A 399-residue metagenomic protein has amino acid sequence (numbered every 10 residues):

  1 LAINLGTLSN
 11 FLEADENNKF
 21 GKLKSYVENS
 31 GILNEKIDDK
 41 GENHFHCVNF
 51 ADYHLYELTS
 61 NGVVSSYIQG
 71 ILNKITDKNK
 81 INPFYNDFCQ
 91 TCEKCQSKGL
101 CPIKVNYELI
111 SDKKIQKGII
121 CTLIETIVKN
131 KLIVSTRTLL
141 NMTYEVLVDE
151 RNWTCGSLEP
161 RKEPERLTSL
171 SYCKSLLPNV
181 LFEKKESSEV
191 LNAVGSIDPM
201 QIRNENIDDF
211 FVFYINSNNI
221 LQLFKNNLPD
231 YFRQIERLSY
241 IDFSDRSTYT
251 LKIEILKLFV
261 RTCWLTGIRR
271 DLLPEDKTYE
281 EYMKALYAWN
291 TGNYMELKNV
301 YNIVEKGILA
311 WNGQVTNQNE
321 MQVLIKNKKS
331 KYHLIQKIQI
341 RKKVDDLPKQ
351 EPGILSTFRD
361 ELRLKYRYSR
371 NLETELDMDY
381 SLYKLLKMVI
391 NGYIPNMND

Functional and structural regions predicted by a protein language model:
L1-G99, K104: Extended charged low-complexity segments that act as oligomerization/scaffolding linkers
A2, S9, A14, A51 (+4 more regions): A sequence-composition feature that detects small, non-aromatic residues
G6-L12, T126, C263, L286 (+1 more regions): Generic structural signal for hydrophobic core residues of well-folded globular domains
N10, G21, S25, N73 (+11 more regions): Polar/charged alpha-helical tracts
A14, E35, E57-G62, S244 (+7 more regions): Generic alpha-helix signal with a bias toward terminal, lower-confidence helices and secondary-structure junctions
I68-R341, D345: Extended alpha-helical coiled-coil/bundle linker/stalk regions that scaffold oligomerization and domain organization
T262, Q318-D399: C-terminal structured domain segments
